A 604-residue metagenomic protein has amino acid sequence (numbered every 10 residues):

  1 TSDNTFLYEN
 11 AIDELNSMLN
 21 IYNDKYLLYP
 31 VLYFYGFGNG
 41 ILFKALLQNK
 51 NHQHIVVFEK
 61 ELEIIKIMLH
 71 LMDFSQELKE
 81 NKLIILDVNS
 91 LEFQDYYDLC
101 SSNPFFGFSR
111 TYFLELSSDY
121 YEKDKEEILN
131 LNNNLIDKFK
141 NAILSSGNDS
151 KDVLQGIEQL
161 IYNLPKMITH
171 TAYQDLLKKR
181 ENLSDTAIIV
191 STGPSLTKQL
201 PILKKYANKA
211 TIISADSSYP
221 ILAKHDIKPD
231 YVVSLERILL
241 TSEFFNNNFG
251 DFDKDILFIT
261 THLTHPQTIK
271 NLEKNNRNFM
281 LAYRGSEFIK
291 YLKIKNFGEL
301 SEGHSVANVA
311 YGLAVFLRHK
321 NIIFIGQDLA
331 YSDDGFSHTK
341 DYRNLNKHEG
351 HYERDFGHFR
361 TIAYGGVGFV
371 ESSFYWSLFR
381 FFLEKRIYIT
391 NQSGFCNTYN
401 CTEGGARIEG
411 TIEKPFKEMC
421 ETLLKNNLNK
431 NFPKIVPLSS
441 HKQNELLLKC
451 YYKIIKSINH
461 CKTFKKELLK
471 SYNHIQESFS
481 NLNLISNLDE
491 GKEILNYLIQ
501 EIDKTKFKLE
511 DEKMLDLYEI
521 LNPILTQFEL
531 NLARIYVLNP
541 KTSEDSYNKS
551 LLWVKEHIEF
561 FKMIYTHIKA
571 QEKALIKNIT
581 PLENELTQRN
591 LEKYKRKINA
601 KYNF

Functional and structural regions predicted by a protein language model:
T1-A187, P194-T211, P220-K224, Y231 (+5 more regions): N-terminal donor/sugar-recognition subdomains of glycan-related enzymes, prototypically the membrane-proximal stem
H52, P229, H319-I322: Proline-aspartate-enriched helix->loop->beta-strand connector
F58-E61, A215-S217, I325-D328: A short glycine-rich beta-strand->turn/loop micro-motif centered on a GG-aromatic cluster
V190, Y206-K209, I213, L235 (+3 more regions): Alpha-helix capping and helix-loop boundary segments enriched in small/acidic/polar residues
K209-Y219, K224-N271, Y283-G285, L292 (+1 more regions): Catalytic or ion-translocation cores adjacent to nucleophile or general acid/base/metal-coordination motifs in diverse
P266-I325, L329: Active-site/ligand-binding-proximal alpha/beta "capping" segment
S301, A310-Y388, F395, C401-K417: Catalytic cores of enzyme domains
